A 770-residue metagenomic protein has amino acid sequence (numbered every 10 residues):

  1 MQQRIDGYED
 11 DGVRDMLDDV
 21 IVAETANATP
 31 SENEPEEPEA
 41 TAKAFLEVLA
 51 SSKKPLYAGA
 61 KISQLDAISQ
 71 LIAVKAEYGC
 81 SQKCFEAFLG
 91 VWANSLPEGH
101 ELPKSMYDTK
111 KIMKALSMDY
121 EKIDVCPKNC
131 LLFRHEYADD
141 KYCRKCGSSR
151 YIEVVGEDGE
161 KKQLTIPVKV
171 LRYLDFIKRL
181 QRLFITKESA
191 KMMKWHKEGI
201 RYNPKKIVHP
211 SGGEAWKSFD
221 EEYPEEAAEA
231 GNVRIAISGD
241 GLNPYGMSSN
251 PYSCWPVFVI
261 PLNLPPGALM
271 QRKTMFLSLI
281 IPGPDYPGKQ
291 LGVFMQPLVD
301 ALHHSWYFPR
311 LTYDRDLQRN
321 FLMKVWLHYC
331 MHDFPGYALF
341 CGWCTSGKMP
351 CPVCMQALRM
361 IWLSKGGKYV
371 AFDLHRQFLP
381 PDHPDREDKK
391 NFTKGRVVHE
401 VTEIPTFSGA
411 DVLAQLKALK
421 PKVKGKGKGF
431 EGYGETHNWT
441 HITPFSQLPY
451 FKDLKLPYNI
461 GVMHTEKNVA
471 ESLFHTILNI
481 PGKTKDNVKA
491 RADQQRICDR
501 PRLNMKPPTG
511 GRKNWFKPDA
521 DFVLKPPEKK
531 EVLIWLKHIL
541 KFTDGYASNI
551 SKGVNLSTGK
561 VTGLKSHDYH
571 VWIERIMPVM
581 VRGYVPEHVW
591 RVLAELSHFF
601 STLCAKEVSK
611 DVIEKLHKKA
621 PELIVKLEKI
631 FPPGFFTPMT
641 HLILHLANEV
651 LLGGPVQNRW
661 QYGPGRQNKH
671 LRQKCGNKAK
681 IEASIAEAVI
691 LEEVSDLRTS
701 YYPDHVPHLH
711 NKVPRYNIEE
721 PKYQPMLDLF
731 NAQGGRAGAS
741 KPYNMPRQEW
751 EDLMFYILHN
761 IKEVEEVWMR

Functional and structural regions predicted by a protein language model:
M1-R770: A structural signal for the principal folded core domain
